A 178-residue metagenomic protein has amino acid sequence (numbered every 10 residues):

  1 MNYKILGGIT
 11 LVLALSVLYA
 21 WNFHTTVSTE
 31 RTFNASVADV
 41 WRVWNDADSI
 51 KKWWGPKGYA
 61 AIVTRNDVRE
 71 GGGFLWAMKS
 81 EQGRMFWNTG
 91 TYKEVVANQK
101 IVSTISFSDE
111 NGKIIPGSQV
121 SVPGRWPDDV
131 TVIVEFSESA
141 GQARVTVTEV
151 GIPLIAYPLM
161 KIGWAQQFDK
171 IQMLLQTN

Functional and structural regions predicted by a protein language model:
N2, V12-A60: Hydrophobic ligand-binding cavity/cleft-lining segments
N2-Y3, V102-F107, N111-A165: Beta-strand/loop substructures that line and gate deep hydrophobic ligand-binding cavities in soluble
R31, V63-T64, N88-E94, V130-S137: Hydrophobic/aromatic beta-strand elements that line small-molecule binding cavities or substrate pockets in beta-rich
S36-A38, D67-R69, K93-V102, E135-R144 (+1 more regions): A short, structured loop/turn motif at beta-sheet edges
V40-W41, I50, F74, Y92 (+4 more regions): Hydrophobic pocket/interface hotspot
D46, G71-L75, I114-V120: Short Pro/Gly-enriched beta-strand edge/turn motifs at strand-loop
D48-T91, N98: Short beta-edge strand/loop motif at the mouth of beta-sheet-based domains
